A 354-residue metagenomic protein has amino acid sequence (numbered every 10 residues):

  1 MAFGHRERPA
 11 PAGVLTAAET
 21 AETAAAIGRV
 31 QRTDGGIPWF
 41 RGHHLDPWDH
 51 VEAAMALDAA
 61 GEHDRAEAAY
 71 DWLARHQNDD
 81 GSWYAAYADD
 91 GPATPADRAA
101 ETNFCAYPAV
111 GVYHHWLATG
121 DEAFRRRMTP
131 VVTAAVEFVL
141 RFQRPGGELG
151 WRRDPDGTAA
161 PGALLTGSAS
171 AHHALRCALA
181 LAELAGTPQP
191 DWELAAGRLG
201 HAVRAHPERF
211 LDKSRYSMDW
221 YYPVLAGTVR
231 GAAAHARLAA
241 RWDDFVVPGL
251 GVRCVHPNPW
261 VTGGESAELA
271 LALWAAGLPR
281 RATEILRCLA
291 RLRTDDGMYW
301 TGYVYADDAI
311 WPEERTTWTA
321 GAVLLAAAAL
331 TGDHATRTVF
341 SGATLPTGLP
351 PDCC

Functional and structural regions predicted by a protein language model:
A2-G13, V51-H63, Y107-F124, A169-T187 (+3 more regions): Well-ordered alpha-helical scaffold segments within catalytic/enzyme domains
A2-H44, A68-C105, A134-G162, A196-G264 (+1 more regions): Extended glycan-interaction surfaces of carbohydrate-active proteins
R65, F124-R127, V131, D191 (+1 more regions): Alpha-helical positions within canonical tetratricopeptide repeat
A88, N103-F138: A generic, well-ordered mixed alpha/beta core segment in the N-terminal half of proteins
N103, A123, R127, T166-A169 (+3 more regions): Residues within HEAT/ARM-like alpha-solenoid scaffolds
A160-R204: Loop-centered beta-sheet repeat module
